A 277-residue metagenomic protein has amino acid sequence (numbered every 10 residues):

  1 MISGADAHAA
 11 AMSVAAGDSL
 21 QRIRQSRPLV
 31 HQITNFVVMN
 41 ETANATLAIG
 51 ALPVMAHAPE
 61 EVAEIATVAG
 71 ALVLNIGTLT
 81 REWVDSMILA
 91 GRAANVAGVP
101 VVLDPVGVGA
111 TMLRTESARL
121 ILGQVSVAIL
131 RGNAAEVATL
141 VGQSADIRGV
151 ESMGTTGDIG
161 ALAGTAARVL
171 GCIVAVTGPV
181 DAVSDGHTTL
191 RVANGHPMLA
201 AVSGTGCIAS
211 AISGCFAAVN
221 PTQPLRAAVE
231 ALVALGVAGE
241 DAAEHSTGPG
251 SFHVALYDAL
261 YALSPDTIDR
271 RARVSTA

Functional and structural regions predicted by a protein language model:
M1-M55: Glycine-rich phosphate/adenosyl-contacting loop at the front of the ribokinase-like
A9-I23, C172-N194, T267-D269: Acidic-glycine-rich active-site phosphate/pyrophosphate-binding loop
A11-V14, V237-A277: Charged C-terminal helix
N75, E82-G132: Glycine/small-residue-rich loop that forms an oxyanion/phosphate-binding "nest" at active or ligand-binding sites
R114-T189: Conserved phosphate/ATP/ADP-binding segment of small-molecule kinases
T139, S203-V233: Short, small-residue alpha-helix embedded
G160, G164, V192-S203: Short pre-catalytic strand/loop immediately N-terminal to key active-site residues, enriched for Gly-Thr
L162-A163, A167, P224-A238, L256-Y257: Short, well-structured alpha-helical segments that form the helix of a local strand-helix-strand
